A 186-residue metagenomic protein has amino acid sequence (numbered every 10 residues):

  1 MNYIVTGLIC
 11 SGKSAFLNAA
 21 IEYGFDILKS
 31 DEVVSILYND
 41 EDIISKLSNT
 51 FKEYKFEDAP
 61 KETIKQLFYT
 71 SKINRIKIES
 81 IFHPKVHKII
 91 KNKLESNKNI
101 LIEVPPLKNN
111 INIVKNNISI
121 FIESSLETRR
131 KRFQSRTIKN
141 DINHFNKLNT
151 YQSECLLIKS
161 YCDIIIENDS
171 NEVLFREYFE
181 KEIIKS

Functional and structural regions predicted by a protein language model:
N2, E22, I27, S119-F121 (+1 more regions): Conserved beta-strand scaffold positions in the cores of enzyme catalytic domains, especially in NTP/NDP-utilizing
V5: Hydrophobic anchor at the beta1->P-loop junction of P-loop NTPases
I9: The conserved Walker
K13-S14: Walker A/P-loop
F25-D40: Short beta-strand-centered segment that lines the nucleotide-binding/catalytic pocket of NTP-utilizing
I36-K98: ATP-dependent small-molecule kinase phosphotransfer cores that center on conserved nucleotide phosphate-binding segments
I89, I113-K115, I138-S186: Small-molecule kinase domains that catalyze NTP-dependent phosphoryl transfer to phosphate-bearing small molecules
I89-E95, N99-R136: ATP-dependent NMP and nucleoside kinases share a basic, alpha-helical "lid"
